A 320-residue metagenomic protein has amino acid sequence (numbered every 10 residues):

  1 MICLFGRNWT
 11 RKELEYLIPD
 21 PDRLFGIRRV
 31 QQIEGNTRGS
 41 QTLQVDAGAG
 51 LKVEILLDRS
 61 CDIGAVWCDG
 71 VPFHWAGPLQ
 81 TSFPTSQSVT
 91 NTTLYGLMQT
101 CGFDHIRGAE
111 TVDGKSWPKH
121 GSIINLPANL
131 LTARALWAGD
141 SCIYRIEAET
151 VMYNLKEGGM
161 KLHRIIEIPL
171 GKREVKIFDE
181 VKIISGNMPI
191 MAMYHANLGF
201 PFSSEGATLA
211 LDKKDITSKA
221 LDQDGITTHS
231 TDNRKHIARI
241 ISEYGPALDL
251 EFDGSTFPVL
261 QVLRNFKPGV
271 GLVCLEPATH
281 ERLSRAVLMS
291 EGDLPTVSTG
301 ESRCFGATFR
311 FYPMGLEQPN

Functional and structural regions predicted by a protein language model:
M1-K176, N187-P189, L198-I216, D224-N320: Surface-exposed acidic/polar loop and edge beta-strand patches at domain peripheries
H195: An amphipathic, aromatic/His-enriched active-site/gating alpha helix that lines ligand/cofactor pockets
